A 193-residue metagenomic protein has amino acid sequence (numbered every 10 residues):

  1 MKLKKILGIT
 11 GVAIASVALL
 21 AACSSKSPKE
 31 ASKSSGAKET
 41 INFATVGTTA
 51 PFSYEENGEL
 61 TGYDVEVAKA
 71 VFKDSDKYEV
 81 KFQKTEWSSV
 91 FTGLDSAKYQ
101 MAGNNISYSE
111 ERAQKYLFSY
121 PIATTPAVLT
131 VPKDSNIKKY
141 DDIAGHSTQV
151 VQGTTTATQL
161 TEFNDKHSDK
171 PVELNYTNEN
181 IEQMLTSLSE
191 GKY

Functional and structural regions predicted by a protein language model:
M1-G8: Bacterial Sec-dependent N-terminal signal peptides
A18-A22: C-terminal motif of bacterial Sec signal peptides marking the signal peptidase cleavage site
S24-K26: Bacterial signal peptide processing site
K33-N105: Extracytoplasmic small-molecule ligand-binding "clamshell" domains of the periplasmic binding protein/Venus flytrap
N42-T45, T61, D141-A157, P171: Short loop->beta-strand "edge-of-pocket" segments that line small-molecule binding or catalytic clefts across diverse
E55, A68-K77, T156-N178: Ligand-binding cleft/hinge of the Venus flytrap
K69, K81-D142: Acidic, polar ligand-binding/catalytic clefts
K81-T92, L174-E190: Short helix-initiation/N-cap motifs at beta->coil->alpha
